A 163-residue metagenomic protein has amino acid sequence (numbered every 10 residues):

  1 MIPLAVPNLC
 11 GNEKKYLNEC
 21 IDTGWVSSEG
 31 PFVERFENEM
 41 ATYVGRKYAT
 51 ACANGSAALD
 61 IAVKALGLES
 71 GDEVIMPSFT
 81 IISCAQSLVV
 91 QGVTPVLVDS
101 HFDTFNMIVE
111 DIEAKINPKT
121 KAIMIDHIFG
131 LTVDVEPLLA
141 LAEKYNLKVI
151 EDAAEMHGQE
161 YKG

Functional and structural regions predicted by a protein language model:
M1-V26: N-terminal "arm"/small-domain region of PLP-dependent enzymes with the aminotransferase-like
N12, R35, A57, I82-S83 (+1 more regions): Short alpha-helical
N12-Y16, P31, R35, M156: Generic alpha-helical secondary structure signal
N18, D22, E37-A41, D60-K64 (+3 more regions): Solvent-exposed, non-membrane alpha-helical residues enriched in polar/charged side chains
E29-E73, C84-Q91, L97-D99: Phosphate-binding glycine-rich loop
M40, A153-A154: Active-site His/Glu-centered metal-binding helix of metallohydrolases
K64-A153, E160: PLP-dependent aminotransferase-like
